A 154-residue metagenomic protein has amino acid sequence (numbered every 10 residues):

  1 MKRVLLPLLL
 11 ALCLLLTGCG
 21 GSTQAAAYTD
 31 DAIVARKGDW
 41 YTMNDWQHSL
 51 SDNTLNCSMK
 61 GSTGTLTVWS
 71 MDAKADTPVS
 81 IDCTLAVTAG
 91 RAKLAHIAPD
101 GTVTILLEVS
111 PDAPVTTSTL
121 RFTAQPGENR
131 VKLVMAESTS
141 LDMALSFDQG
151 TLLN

Functional and structural regions predicted by a protein language model:
M1-L5, L10: Positively charged n-region of N-terminal signal peptides that target proteins for export
L14-G18: C-terminal motif of bacterial Sec signal peptides marking the signal peptidase cleavage site
T23-M71: Transition segment at domain starts
V68-V79, R121-G127: Extracellular and analogous surface-interaction loops
T77-V87: A short beta-strand element within beta-rich, extracytoplasmic domains of secreted/secretory-pathway proteins
A89-L106: Short, surface-exposed beta-strand/strand-loop-strand elements in extracellular ectodomains
I105-Q125: Extracellular carbohydrate recognition and processing domains and analogous Trp-centered ligand-binding platforms
L133-L152: Edge beta-strands of jelly-roll/beta-sandwich modules across compartments, strongly enriched in secreted/luminal
